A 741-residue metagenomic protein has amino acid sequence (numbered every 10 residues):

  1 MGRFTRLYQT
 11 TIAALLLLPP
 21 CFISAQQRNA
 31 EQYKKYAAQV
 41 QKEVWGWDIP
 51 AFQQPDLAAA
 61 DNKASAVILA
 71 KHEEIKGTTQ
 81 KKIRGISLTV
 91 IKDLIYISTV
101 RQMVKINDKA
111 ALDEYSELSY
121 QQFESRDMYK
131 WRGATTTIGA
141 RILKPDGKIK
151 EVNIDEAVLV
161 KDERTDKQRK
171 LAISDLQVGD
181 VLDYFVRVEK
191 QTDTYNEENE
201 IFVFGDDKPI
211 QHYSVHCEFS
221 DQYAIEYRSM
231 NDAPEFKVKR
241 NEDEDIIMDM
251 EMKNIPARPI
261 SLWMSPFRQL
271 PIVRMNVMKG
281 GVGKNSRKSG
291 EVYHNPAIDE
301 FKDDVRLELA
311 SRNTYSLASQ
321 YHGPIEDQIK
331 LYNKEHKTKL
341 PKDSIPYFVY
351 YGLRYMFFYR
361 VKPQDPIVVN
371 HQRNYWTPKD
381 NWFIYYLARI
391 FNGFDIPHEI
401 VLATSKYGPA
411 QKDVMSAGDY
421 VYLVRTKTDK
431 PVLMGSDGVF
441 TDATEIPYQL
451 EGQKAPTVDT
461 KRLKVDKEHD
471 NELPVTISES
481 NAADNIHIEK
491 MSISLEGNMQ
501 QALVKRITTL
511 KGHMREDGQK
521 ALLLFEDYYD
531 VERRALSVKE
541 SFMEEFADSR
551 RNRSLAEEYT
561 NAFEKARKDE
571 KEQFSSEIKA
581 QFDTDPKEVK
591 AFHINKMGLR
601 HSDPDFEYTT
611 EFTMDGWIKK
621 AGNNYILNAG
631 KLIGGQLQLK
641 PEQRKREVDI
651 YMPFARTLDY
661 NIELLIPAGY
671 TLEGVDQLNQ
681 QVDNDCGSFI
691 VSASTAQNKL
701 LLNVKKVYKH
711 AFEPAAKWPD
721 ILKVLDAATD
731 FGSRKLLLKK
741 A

Functional and structural regions predicted by a protein language model:
M1-E31: Bacterial Sec-dependent N-terminal signal peptides
Q26-G281, R287, Y385, R389-F394 (+6 more regions): Beta-strand-rich, non-transmembrane domain signature
S286-K379, Y385: Secondary-structure boundary elements
A297-I298, K302-Q320, M614-W617, N624-R644: Short, amphipathic alpha-helical interface elements at domain boundaries that mediate macromolecular binding
F357-K362, N392-G408, F654, Y670-D676: Short, well-structured beta-strand/strand-turn elements
Y359, P378-N381, N392-E399, G418 (+1 more regions): Soluble catalytic regions of membrane-associated enzymes that act on cell-envelope and secretory-pathway components
D603-W617, D649-E673: C-terminal substrate/ligand-recognition segments
Y660, E673-A716: C-terminal soluble interaction/assembly domains
